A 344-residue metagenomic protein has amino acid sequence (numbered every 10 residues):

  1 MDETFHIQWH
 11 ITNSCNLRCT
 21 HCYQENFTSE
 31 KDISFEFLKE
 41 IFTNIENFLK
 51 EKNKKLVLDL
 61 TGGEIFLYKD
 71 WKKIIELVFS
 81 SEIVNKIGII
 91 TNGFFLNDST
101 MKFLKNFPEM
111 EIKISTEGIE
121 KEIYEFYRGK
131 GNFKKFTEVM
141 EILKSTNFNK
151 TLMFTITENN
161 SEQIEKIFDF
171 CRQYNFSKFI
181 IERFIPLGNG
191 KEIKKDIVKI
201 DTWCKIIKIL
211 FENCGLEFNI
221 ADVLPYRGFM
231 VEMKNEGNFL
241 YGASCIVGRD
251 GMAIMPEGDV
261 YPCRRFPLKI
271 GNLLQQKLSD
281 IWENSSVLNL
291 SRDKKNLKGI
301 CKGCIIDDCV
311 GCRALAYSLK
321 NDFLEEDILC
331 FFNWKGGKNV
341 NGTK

Functional and structural regions predicted by a protein language model:
M1-F107, E111: Conserved alpha-helical substructure of the radical SAM core
Q8, T12, N16, G242 (+2 more regions): Residues immediately within or flanking Cys/His clusters that coordinate Zn2+ in small zinc-binding modules
H10, T28-I33, K105-E117, K121-V247 (+4 more regions): Radical SAM enzyme [4Fe-4S]-AdoMet core and its adjacent flexible, acidic and glycine-rich loops/tails across
E25, V260, R265-K344: Flexible mid-to-C-terminal extensions adjoining Fe-S/redox cofactors in radical SAM and related proteins
N26, G62, T91, T116 (+3 more regions): Residues that line or immediately flank small-molecule/substrate-binding pockets and catalytic motifs
F35, K72, N97-D98, K121 (+4 more regions): Structural motif corresponding to alpha-helix initiation and N-cap regions
I45, L49, V78, L143 (+2 more regions): Hydrophobic pocket-lining residues that define ligand/cofactor binding sites across diverse proteins
L58-L60, I89, I114, L152 (+2 more regions): Buried hydrophobic side chains on well-structured beta-strands
